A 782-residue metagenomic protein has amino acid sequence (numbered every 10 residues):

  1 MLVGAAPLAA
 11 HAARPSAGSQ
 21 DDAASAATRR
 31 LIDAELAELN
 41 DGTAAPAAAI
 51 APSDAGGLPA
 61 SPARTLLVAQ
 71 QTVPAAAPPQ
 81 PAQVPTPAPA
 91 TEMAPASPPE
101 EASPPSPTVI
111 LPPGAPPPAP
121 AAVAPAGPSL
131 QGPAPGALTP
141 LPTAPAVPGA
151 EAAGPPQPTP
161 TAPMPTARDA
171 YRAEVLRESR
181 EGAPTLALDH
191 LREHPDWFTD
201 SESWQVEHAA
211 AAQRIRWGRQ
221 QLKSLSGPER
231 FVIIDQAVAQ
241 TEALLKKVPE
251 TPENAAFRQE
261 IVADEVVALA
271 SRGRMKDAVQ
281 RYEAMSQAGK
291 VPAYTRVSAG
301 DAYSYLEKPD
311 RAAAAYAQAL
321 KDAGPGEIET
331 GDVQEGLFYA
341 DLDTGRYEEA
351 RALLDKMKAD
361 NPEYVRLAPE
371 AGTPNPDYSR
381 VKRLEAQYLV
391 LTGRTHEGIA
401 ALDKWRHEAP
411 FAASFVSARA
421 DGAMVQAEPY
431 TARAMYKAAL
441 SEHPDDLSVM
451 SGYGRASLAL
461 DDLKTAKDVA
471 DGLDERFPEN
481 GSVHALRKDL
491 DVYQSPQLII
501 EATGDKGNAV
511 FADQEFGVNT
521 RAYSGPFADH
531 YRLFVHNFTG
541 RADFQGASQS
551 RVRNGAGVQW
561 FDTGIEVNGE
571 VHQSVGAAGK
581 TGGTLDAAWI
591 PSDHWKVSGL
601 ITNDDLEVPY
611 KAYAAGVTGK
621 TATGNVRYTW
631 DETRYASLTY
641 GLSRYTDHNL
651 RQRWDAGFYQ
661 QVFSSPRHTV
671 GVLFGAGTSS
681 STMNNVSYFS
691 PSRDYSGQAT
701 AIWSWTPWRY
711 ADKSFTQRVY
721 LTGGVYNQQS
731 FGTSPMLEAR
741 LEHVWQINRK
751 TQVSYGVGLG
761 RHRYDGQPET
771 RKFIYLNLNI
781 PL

Functional and structural regions predicted by a protein language model:
M1-H11, Q20: Gram-negative bacterial Sec-dependent N-terminal signal peptides
A12-M164: Compositionally biased, proline/threonine/alanine/serine-rich low-complexity intrinsically disordered stretches
P99, L111, A124, S129-L130 (+1 more regions): Gram-negative and organellar
